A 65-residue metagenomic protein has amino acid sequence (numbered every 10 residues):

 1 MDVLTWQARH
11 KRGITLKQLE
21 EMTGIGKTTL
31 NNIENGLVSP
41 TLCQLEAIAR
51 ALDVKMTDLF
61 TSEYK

Functional and structural regions predicted by a protein language model:
V3, K27, L42-L45: Short alpha-helical elements of helix-turn-helix
V3-M22, A47: Short basic helix-loop element that most often maps to the first helix and adjoining turn of HTH DNA-binding modules
T5, L19, L30-I33, L59: Conserved hydrophobic/aromatic packing and binding residues within compact polymer-binding modules
I25-V38: Recognition helix of helix-turn-helix/homeodomain-like DNA-binding domains that insert into the DNA major groove
C43-D58: DNA major-groove recognition helix of helix-turn-helix/homeodomain DNA-binding modules
D58-K65: Short amphipathic recognition helices of helix-turn-helix/homeodomain-type DNA-binding modules
